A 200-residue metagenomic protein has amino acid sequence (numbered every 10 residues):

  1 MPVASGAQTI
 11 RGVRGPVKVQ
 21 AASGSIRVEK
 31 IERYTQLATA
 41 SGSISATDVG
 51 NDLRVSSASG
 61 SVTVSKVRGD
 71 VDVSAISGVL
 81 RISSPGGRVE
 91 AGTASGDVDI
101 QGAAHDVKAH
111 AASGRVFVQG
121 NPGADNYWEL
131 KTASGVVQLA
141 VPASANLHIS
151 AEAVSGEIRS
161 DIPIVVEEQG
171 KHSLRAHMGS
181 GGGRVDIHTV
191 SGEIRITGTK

Functional and structural regions predicted by a protein language model:
M1-K200: Intrinsically disordered, low-complexity terminal regions
